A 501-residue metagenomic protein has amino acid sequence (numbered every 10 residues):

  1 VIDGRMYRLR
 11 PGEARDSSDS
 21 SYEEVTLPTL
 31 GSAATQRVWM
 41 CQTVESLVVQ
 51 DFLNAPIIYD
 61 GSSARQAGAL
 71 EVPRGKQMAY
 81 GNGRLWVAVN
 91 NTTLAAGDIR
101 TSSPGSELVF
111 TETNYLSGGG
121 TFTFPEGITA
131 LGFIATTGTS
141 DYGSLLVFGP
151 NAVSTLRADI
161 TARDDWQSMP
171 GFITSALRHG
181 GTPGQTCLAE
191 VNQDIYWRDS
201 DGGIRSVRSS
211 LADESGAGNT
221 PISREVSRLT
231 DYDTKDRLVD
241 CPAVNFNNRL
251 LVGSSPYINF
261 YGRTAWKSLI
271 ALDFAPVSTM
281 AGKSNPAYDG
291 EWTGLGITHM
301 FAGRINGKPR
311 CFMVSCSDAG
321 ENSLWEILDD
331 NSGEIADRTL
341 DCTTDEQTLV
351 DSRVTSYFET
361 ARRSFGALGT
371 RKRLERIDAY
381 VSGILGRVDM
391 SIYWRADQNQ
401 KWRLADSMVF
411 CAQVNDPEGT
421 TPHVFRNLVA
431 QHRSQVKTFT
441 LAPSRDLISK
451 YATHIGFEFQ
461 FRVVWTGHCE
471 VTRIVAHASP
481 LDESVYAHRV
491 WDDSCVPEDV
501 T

Functional and structural regions predicted by a protein language model:
V1-T26, G31-L47, H179-T186, E190-T501: Beta-sheet repeat architectures centered on beta-propellers
S20-A34, S63-V244, K283-T293: Beta-propeller and closely related beta-pinwheel folds
T35-E71, G75: Hydrophobic or amphipathic alpha-helical targeting/insertion segments
Q50, V109, T155-R157, T420-H423: A broad, low-specificity signal for short, low-complexity segments enriched in glycine/proline and polar/charged
